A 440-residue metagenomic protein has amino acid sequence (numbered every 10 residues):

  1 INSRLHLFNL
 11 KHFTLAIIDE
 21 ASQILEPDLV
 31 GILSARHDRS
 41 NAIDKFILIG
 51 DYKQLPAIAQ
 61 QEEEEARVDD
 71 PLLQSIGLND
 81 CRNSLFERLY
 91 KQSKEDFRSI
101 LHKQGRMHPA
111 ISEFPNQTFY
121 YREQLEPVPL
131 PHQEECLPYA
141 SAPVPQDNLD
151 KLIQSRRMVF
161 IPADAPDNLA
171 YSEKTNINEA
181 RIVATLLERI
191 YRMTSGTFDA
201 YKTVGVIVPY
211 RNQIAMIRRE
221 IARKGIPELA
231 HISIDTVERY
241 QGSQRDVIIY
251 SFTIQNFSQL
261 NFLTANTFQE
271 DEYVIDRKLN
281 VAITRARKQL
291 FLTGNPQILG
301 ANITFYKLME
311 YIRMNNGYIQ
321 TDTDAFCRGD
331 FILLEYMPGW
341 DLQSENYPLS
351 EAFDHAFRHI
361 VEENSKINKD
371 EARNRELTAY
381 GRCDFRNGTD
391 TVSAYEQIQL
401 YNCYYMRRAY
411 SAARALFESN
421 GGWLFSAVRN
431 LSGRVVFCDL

Functional and structural regions predicted by a protein language model:
N2-G339: Conserved helicase motor core of SF1/SF2 NTP-dependent helicases
V159-I161, N420, F425, L440: Positively charged, amphipathic N-terminal segments that serve as targeting/anchoring signals
R192-D199, W423-L431: Surface-exposed acidic, glycine-flexible loop patches that form ligand/cofactor-binding and adhesion interfaces
R211-N212, R407, L440: Gly/Ser/Thr-rich loops at beta-strand to alpha-helix junctions that form or flank small-molecule/cofactor-binding
M337-G388: N-terminal auxiliary segments of SAM/dcSAM-dependent transferases
F385-R429: Class I SAM-dependent methyltransferase Rossmann-like catalytic core, especially the SAM/SAH-binding loop
N430-L440: Conserved class I S-adenosyl-L-methionine
